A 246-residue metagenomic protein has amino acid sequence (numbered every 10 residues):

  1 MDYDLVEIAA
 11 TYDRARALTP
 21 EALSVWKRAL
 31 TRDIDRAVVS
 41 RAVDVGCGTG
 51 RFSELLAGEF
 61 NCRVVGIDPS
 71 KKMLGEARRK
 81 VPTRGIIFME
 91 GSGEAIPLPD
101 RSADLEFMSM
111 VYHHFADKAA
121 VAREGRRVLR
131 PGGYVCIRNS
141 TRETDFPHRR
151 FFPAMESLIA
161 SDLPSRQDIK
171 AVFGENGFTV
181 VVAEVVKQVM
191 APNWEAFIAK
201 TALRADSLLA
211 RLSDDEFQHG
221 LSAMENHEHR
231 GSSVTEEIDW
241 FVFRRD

Functional and structural regions predicted by a protein language model:
M1-V38, R51-L55, M73-E76, A202-A205: Conserved class I S-adenosyl-L-methionine
T19, T49, V181-D246: Conserved Class I S-adenosyl-L-methionine
R41-V45, T49-A95: Class I SAM-dependent methyltransferase SAM/SAH-binding core
F107: A conserved beta-strand element that flanks and buttresses the S-adenosyl-L-methionine
M110-H114: Short catalytic micro-motifs in class I SAM-dependent methyltransferases
A119-P131: A short glycine-rich, Lys/Arg-flanked "PGG" loop and its adjoining helix->strand segment in the class I
Y134-D162: Conserved class I S-adenosyl-L-methionine
D162-N176: Short alpha-helix
